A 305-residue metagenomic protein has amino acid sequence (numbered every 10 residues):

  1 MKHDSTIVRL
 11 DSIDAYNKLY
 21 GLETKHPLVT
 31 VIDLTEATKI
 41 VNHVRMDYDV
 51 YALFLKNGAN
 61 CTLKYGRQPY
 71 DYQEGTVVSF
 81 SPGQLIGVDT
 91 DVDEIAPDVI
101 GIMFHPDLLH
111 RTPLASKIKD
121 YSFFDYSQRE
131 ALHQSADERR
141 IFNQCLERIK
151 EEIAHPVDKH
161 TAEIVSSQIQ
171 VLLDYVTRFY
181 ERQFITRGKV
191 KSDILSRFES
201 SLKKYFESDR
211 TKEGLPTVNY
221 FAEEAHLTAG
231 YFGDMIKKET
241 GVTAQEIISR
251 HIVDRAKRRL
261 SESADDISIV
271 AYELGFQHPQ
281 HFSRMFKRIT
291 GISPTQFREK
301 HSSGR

Functional and structural regions predicted by a protein language model:
M1-D71: Generic protein-terminus/edge-of-domain signal
R67-S81: Short acidic-glycine-tyrosine-enriched beta hairpin
G75, F232, H281-F282, F286: Short hydrophobic/aromatic patch on the recognition helix
D91-H155: A hydrophobic/aromatic-rich effector-binding and dimerization subdomain of bacterial HTH-type transcriptional regulators
R140-K189, D193-S200: An amphipathic alpha-helical interaction segment
L195-Q245, S263-Y272: DNA-binding recognition helix and immediately preceding turn/loop of helix-turn-helix/winged-helix domains
E239-Q277, E299-R305: Terminal helix-turn-helix DNA-binding modules in bacterial transcription factors
S283-R305: …primarily DNA-binding HTH/wHTH and HhH modules…
